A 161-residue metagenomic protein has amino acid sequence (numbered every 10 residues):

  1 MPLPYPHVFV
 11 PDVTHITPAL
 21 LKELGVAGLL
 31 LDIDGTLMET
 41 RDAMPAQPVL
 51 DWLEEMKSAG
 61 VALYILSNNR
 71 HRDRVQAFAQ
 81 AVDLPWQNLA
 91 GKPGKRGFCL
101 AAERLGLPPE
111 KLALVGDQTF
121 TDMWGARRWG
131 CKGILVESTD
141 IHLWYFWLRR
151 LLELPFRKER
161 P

Functional and structural regions predicted by a protein language model:
P2-L31, M38, D42-A43, L50-A62 (+2 more regions): Asp-based, Mg2+/Mn2+-dependent phosphohydrolase catalytic module
